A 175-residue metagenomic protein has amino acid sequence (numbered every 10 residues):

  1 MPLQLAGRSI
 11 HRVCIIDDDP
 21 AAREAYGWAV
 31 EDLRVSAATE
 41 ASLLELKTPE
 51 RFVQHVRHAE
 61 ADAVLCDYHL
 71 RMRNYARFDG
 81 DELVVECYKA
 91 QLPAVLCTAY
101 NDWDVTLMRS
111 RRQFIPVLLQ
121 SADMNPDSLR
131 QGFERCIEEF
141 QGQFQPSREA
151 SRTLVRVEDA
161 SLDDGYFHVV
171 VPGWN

Functional and structural regions predicted by a protein language model:
L3, S9-A21, Y26-V30: Conserved acidic segment of CheY-like receiver
V35-K47: Short hydrophobic/Thr-rich beta-strand motif most characteristic of the beta2 strand and flanking loop of CheY-like
A37-A38, P93-V95: Hydrophobic anchor at the start of a short beta-strand that flanks the dinucleotide cofactor-binding loop
P49, A63-Y88: Conserved phosphotransfer microenvironments
A59: Active-site charged/polar residues at nucleotide-handling catalytic sites that mediate phosphoryl, nucleotidyl
A76-F78, E82, Y88-K89, V95-G142: Alpha4 helix (beta4-alpha4-beta5 surface) of REC/receiver domains from two-component response regulators
E138-N175: C-terminal output/effector regions of signal-responsive regulators
